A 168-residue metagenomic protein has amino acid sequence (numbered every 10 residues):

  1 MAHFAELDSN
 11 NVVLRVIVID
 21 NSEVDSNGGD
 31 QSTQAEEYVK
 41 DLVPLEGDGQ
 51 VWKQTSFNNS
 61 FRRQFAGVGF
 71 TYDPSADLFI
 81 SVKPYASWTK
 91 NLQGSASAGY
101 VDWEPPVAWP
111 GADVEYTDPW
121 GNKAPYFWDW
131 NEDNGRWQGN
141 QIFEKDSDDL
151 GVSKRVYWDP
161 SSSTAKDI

Functional and structural regions predicted by a protein language model:
M1-I168: Viral virion structural and adsorption modules
